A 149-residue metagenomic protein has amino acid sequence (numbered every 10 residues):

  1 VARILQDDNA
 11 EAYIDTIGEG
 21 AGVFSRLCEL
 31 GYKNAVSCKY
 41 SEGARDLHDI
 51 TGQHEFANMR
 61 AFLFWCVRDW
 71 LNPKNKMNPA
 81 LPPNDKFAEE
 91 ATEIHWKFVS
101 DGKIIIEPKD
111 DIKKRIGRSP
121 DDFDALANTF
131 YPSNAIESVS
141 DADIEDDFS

Functional and structural regions predicted by a protein language model:
V1-K103, D146-S149: Mg2+-dependent endonuclease catalytic cores in nucleic-acid-processing enzymes, primarily RNase H-like
K86-A88, T92-S149: Acidic two-metal-ion nuclease catalytic site recognized across multiple nuclease folds, prominently DnaQ/RNase D-T
